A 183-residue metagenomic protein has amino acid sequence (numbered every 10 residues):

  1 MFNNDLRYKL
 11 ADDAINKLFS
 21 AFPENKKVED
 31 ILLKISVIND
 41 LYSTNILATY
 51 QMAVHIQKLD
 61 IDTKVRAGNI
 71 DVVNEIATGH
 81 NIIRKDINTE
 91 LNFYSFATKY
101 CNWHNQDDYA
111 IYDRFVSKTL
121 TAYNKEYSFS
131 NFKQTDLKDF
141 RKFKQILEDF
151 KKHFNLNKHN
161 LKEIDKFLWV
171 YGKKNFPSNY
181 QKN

Functional and structural regions predicted by a protein language model:
M1-N88, Q106-N183: An N-terminal alpha-helical hairpin/helix-loop-helix interaction module that forms a charged, gly/pro-flexible surface
F96-C101: Short hydrophobic alpha-helical segments that form membrane-spanning helices or hydrophobic packing faces of helical
